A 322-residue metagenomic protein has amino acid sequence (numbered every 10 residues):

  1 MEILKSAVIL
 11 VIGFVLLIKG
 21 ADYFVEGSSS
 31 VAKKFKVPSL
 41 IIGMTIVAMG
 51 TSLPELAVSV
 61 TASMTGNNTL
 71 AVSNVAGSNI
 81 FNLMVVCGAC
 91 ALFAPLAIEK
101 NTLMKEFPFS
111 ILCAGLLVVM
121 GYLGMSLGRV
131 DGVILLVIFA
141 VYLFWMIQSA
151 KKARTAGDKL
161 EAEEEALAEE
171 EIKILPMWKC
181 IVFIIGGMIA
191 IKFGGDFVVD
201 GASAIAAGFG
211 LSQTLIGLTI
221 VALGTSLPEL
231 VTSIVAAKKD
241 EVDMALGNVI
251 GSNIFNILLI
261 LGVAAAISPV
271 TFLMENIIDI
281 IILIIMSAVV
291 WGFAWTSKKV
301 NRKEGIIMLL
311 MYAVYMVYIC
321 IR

Functional and structural regions predicted by a protein language model:
M1-R322: Hydrophobic alpha-helical segments, chiefly the membrane-spanning helices and signal/signal-anchor peptides
